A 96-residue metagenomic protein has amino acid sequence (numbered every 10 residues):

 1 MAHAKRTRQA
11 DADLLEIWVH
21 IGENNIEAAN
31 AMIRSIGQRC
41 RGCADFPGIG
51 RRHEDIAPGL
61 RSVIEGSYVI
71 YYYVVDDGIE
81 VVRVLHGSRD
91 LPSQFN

Functional and structural regions predicted by a protein language model:
M1-A31: Arg/Lys-rich, positively charged N-terminal/basic patches that mediate binding to nucleic acids
H20, F46-I49: Amphipathic, soluble alpha-helical interaction motifs
N30-A31, R51-H53, S93: Short, hydrophobic secondary-structure boundary micro-motifs
R41-A44: Short proline/glycine- and basic residue-enriched helix-capping loop/turn segments at helix->loop/beta transitions
G48-D77: Basic/aromatic recognition patch in beta-strand/loop cores that engages polyanionic ligands
Y68-V69, Y73-N96: Enriched for short, Lys/Arg-rich terminal
